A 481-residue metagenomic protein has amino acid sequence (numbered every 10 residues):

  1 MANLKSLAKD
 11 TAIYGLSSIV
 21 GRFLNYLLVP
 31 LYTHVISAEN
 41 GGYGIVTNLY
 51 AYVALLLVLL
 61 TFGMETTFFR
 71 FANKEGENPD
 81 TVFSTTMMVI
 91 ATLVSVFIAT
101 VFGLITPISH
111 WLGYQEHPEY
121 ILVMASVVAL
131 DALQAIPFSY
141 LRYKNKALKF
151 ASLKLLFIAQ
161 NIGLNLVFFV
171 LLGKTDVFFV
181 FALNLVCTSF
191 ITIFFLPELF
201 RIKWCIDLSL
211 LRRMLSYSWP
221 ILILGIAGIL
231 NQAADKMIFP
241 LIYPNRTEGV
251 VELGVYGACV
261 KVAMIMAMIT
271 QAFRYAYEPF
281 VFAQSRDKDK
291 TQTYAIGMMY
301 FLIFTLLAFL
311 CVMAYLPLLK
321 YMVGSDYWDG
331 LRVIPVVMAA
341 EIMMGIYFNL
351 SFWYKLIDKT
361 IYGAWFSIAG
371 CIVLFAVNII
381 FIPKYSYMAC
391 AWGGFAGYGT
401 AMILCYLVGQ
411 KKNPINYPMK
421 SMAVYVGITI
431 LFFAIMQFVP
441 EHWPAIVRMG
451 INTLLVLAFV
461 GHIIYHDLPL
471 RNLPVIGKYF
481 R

Functional and structural regions predicted by a protein language model:
M1-L7, V177-V180, I193-Q232, A276 (+3 more regions): Interhelical loop/hinge segments that connect adjacent transmembrane helices in multipass membrane
N3-E65, V94-F102, V127, I158-I162 (+3 more regions): Signature of the first transmembrane helix
K9-G21, N48-L49, A54, V58-T106 (+4 more regions): Membrane-water interface segments that mark the loop-to-transmembrane alpha-helix transition
Y26-G42, S109-W111, I226-I265, A283 (+1 more regions): Helix-terminus/linker motif at the lipid-water interface of multi-pass membrane proteins
F71-K74, L130-L153, I202, M338-A369 (+1 more regions): Membrane-interface junctions at transmembrane-helix termini in multi-pass inner-membrane proteins
N73-V89, V255-S367: Specific pore-lining/lateral-gate transmembrane helices of multi-pass inner-membrane transport and insertion machines
P118, L122, A151-F200, L224 (+3 more regions): Hydrophobic alpha-helical transmembrane segments
M436-R481: Membrane-proximal transmembrane or re-entrant/amphipathic helices at the cytosolic face
